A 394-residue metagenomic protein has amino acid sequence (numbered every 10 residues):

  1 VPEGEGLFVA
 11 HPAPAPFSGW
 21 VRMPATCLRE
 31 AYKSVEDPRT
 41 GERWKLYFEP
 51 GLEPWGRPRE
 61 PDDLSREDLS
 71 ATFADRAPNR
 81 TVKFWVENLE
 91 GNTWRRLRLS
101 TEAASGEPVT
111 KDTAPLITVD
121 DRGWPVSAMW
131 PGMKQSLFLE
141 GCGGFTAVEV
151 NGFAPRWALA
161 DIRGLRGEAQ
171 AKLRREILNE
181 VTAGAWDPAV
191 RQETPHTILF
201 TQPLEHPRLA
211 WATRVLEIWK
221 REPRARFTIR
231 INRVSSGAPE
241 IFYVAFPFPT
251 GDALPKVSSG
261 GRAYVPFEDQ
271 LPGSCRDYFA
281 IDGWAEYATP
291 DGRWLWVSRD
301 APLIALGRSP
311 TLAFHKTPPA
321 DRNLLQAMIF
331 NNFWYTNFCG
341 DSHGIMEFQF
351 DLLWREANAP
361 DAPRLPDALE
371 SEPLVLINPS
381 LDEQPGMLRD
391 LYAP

Functional and structural regions predicted by a protein language model:
E3-P394: C-terminal (or distal) subdomains of carbohydrate-active enzymes
